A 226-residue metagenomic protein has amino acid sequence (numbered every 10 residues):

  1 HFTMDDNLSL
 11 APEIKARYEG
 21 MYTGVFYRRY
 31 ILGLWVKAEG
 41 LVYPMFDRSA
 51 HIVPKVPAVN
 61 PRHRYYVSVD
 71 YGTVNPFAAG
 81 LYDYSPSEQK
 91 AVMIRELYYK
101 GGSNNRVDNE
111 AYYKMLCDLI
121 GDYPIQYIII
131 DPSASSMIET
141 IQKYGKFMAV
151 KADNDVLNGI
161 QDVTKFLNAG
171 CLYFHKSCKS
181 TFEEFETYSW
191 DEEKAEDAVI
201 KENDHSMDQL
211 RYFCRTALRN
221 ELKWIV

Functional and structural regions predicted by a protein language model:
H1-D5: Signature of the SF2 helicase/ATPase Hel1-core->accessory helical subdomain module
N7-Y71: ATPase catalytic-site recognition across NTP-hydrolyzing enzymes
L10, E39-G40, I52-K55, N75-A79 (+2 more regions): Short acidic/glycine-rich loop or secondary-structure boundary segments that cap or lie
T73-P76, E88: Coil-to-beta-strand transition motifs
F77-D83, R211: Short beta-strand scaffold segments in enzyme catalytic cores
G80, E88-K201, L218-I225: Mg2+-dependent endonuclease catalytic cores in nucleic-acid-processing enzymes, primarily RNase H-like
H205-T216: Stable alpha-helical structural segments in soluble proteins, enriched in small hydrophobic residues
